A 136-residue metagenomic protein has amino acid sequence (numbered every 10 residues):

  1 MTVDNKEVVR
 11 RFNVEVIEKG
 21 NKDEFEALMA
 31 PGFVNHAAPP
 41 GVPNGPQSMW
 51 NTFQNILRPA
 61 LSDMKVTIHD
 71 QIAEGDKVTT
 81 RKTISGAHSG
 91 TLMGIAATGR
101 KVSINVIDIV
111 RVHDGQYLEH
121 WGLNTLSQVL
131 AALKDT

Functional and structural regions predicted by a protein language model:
M1-A27, P31, L133-T136: Short, low-complexity N-terminal intrinsically disordered segments enriched in polar/charged residues
K22-V78, T83: A solvent-exposed, acidic/Ser-Thr-rich amphipathic alpha-helical stretch
H36, H88, H120: Histidine-centered active-site/metal-ligand motif
K82-I84, G122-L123: Short, well-ordered beta-to-alpha junction loops that form the rim of enzyme active sites and present histidine/acidic
G86-H113: Exposed beta-sheet edge and beta->alpha loop/turn motif
G90-M93, Q128-L133: A short, polar/proline- and glycine-enriched secondary-structure boundary/capping micro-motif
S103-A131: Short beta-strand edge/turn micro-motifs at domain boundaries
